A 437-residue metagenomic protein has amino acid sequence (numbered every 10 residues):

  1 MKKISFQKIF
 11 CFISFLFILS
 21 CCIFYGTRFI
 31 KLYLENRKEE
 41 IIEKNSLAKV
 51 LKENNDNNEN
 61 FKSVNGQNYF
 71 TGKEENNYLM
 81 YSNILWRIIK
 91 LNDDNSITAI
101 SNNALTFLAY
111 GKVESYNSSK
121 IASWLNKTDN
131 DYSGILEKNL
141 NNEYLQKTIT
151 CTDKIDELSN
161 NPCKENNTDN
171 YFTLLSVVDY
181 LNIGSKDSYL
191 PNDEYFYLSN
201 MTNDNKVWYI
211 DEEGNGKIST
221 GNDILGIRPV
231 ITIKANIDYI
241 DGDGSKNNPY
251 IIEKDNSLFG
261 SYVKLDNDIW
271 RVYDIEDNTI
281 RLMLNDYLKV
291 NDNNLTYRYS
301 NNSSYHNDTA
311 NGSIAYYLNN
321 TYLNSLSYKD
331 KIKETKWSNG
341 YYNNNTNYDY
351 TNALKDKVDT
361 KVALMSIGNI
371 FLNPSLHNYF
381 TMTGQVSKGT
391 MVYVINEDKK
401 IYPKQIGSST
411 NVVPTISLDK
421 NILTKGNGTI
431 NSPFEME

Functional and structural regions predicted by a protein language model:
K2-L16: N-terminal Sec-pathway targeting helices
I9, L19-S20, I149, N161: Secreted/extracellular small peptides and ectodomain modules produced from precursors
F12, C22-I23, T152, K164: Secreted/luminal cysteine- and crosslink-motif detector
F17-F29: Hydrophobic alpha-helical membrane-insertion segments, chiefly the h-region of N-terminal signal peptides
R28, Y33-E437: Collagenous Gly-X-Y triple-helix signature in extracellular proteins
